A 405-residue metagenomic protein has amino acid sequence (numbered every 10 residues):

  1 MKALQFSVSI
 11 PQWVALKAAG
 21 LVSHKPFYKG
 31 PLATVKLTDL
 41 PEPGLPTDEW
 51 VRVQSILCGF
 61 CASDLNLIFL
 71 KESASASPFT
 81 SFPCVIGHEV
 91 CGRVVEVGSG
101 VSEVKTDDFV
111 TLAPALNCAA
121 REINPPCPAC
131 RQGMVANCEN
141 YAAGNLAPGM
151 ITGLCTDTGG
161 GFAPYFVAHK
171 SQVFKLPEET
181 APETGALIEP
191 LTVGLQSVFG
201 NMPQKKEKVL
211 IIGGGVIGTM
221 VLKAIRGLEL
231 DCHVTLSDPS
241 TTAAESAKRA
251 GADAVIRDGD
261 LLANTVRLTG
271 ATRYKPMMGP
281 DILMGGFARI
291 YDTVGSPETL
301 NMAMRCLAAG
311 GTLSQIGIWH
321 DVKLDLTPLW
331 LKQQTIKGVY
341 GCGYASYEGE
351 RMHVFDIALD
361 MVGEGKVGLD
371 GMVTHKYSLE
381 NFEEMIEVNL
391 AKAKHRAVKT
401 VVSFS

Functional and structural regions predicted by a protein language model:
M1-I86, P164, S403-S405: Short N-terminal strand-loop motif that marks the start of NAD(P)H/FAD-dependent oxidoreductase cofactor-binding domains
K2-A18, D238, P280, M284 (+4 more regions): C-terminal capping/lid region of NAD(P)-dependent oxidoreductase domains
P41-C58, S73-R131, P177-E179: Glycine-rich beta-strand-centered segment in the early N-terminal region that forms part of a ligand/cofactor-binding
S77-F79, H88, C118-I212: NAD(P)H dinucleotide-binding glycine-rich loop of Rossmann-like/cofactor-binding domains, especially the beta1-alpha1
K208-G214, R226-E298: Adenosine-nucleotide cofactor-binding segment
G218-T219: N-terminal Rossmann-fold NAD(P) dinucleotide-binding loop
R267-P280, M284, V322-T374, E383-E384: C-terminal substrate-binding/catalytic core of Rossmann-like NAD(P)-dependent dehydrogenases/reductases
R305-K323, I336: ADP-ribose/adenylate-binding Rossmann-like module
